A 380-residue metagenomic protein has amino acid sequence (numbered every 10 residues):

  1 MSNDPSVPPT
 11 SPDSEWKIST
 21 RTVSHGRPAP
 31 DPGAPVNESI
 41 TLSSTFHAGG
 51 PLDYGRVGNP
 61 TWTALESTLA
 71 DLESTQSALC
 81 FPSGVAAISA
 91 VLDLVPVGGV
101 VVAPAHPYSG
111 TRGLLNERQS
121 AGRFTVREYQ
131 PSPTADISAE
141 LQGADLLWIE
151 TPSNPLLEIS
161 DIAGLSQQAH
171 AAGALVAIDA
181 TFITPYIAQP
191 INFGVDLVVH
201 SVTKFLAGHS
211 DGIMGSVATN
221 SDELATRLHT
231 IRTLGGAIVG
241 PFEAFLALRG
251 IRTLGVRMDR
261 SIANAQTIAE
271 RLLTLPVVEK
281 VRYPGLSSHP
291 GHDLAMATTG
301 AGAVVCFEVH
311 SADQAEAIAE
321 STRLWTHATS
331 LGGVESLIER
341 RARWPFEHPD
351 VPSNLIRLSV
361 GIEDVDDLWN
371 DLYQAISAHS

Functional and structural regions predicted by a protein language model:
M1-S6, R127, R257, E320 (+1 more regions): PLP-dependent enzyme catalytic core of the Aspartate aminotransferase-like
S2-P60, L65-T68, I356: N-terminal "arm"/small-domain region of PLP-dependent enzymes with the aminotransferase-like
S2-S14, P28, A78-T274: Conserved PLP-enzyme active-site core in the AAT-like
V36, R232-V305, V309-A317: Structural motif of enzymes handling amino- and sulfur-group chemistry
S39-S89, D93-L94, G110-E117: Conserved N-terminal alpha-helix of the aminotransferase class I/II PLP-enzyme fold
L72, L272-P276, T322: Acidic-histidine catalytic/liganding microenvironments
G235-G236, T322-G332, A375-S380: A common structural junction motif
K280-I356, V360: Conserved C-terminal alpha-helix-loop-beta "cap" of PLP-dependent enzymes that closes/shapes the active-site mouth
